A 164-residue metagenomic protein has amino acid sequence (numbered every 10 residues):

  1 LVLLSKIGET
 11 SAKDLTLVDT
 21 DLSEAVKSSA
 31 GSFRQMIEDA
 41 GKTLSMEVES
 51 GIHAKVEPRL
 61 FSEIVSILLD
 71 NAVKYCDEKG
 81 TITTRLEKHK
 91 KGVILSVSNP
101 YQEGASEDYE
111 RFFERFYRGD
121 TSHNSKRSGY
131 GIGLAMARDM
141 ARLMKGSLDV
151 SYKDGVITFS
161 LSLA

Functional and structural regions predicted by a protein language model:
S11, V18, E38, T43-H53: Conserved catalytic submotifs in the C-terminal HATPase_c
T16-R34: A conserved beta-strand-to-alpha-helix junction within the catalytic ATP-binding
F61-V65: A residue-level detector for a conserved hydrophobic packing site within the catalytic ATP-binding domain
A72-V73: Short helix-loop "hinge" at the ATP-lid/N-box region of the Bergerat-fold HATPase_c
K79-K91: Short beta-strand/loop element within the Bergerat-fold HATPase_c
G104-R118: Short conserved segment of the HATPase_c
K145-Y152: Glycine-rich ATP-binding loops of the HATPase_c
